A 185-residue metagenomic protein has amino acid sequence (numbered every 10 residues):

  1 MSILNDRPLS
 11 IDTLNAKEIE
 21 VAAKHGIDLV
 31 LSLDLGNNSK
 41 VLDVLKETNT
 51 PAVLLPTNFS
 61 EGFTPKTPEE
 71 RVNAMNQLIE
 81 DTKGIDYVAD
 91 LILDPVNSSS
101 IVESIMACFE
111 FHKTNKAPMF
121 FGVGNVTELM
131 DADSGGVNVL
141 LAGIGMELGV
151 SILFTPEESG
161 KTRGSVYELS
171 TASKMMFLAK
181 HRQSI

Functional and structural regions predicted by a protein language model:
M1-D6, I19-L31, K116-V126: Long, low-complexity, intrinsically disordered polar/charged segments
S2-N5, A23-H25, S39-A52, I79-G84 (+1 more regions): Acidic (Asp/Glu)-rich catalytic clusters
R7-N15, I27-L42, P51-N58, V88-S98: Catalytic beta/alpha-barrel core
I19, V41-L42, C108, A142: Generic hydrophobic/aromatic pocket-lining and core-packing "Φ" positions
N49-I185: Catalytic alpha/beta core domains of metabolic enzymes, predominantly
